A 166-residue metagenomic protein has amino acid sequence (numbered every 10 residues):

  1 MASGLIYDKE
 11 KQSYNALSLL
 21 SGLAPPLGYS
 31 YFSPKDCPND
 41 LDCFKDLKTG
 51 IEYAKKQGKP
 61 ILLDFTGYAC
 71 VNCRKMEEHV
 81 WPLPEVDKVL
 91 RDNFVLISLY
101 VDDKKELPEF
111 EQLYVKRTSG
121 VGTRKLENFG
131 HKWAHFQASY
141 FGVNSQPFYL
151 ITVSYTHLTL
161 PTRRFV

Functional and structural regions predicted by a protein language model:
M1, S154-Y155: Noncanonical/ambiguous tokens and poorly resolved or low-complexity segments
A2-I61, T66-D92, I97-S98, K104: Membrane-interface segments at or immediately adjacent to transmembrane helices that form the boundary between
K56, V153-S154: Short, ordered coil/turn segments that flank beta-strands lining enzyme active or ligand-binding pockets
E85-V86, R91-I151: Thioredoxin-like thiol-disulfide oxidoreductase module
T156-T162: Conserved small/polar residues in nucleotide/adenosyl-binding loops
